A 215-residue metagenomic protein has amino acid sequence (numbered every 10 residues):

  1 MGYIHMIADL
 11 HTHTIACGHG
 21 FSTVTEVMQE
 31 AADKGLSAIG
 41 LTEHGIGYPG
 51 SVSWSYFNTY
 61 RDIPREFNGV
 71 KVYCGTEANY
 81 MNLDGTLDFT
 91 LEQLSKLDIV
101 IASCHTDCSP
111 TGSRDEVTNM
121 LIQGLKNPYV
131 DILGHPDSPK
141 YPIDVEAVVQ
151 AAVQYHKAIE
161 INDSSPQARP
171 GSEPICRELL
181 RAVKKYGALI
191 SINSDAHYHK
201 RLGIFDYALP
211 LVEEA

Functional and structural regions predicted by a protein language model:
M1-C17: Replace "His-x-His-based motif
M6-A8, G40, C74, I132 (+1 more regions): Residue-level marker for buried hydrophobic side chains located in beta-strands that build the well-ordered beta-sheet
H11-I15, H44, H135, H197: Histidine-centered divalent metal-coordination motifs
G18-F21, S51, P142-V149, R169-A182 (+1 more regions): Histidine/acidic-residue-rich catalytic or RNA/ligand-binding cores of hydrolases and nuclease-related proteins
E26, A32, G45-I161, E213-A215: Extended substrate/RNA-proximal surfaces in nucleic-acid metabolism proteins
S37-A38, A158, L189: Residue-level detector of anion-binding/catalytic polar loops
A38-G45: Short, conserved active-site loops that position catalytic residues or coordinate cofactors/metal ions across diverse
H44, A188-L202: Short acidic/histidine-rich active-site segments
